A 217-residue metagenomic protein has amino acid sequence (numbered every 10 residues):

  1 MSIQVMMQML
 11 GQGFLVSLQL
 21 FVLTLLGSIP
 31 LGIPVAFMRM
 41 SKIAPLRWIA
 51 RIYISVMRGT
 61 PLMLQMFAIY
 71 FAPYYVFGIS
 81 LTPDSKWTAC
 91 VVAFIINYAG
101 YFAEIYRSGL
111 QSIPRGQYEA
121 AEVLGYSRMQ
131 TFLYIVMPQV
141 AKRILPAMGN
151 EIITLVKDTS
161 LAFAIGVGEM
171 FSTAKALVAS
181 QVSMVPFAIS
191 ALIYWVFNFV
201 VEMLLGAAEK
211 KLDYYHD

Functional and structural regions predicted by a protein language model:
M1-D217: Transmembrane alpha-helices and adjacent helix-loop boundaries
